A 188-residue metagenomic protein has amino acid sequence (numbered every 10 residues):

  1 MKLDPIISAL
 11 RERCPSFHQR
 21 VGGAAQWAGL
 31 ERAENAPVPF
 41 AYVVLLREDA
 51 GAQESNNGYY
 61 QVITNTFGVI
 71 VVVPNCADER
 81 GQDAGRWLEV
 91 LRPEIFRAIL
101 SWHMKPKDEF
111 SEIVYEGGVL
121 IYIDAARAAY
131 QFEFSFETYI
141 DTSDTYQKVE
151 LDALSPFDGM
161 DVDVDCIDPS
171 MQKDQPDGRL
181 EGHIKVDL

Functional and structural regions predicted by a protein language model:
M1-G29, E48-L188: Charged, amphipathic alpha-helical segments and their flanking helix caps
A36-G51: A short, hydrophobic beta-strand-centered structural micro-motif
